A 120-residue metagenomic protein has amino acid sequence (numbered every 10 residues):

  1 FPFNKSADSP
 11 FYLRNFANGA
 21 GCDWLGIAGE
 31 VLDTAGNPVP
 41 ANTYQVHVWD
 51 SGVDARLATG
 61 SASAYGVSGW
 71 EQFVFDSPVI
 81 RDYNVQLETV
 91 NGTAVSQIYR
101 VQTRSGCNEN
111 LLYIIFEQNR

Functional and structural regions predicted by a protein language model:
F1-N37: Beta-strand-rich domain onsets/edges
G26, A41-Q45, D82-N84: Exposed beta-strand and adjacent loop surfaces of beta-rich binding modules that mediate intermolecular recognition
E30, H47-W49, Q86-E88: Residue-level recognition of well-ordered beta-strand positions that form the cores of beta-sheet-rich folds across
G36-D54: Short, ordered, surface-exposed loop/turn motifs in non-cytosolic proteins
S51-F75, S96-V101: Short, acidic Ser/Thr/Gly-rich low-complexity loop/linker segments typical of extracellular and cell-surface proteins
I80-N91: A short, solvent-exposed beta-strand micro-motif common in secreted/extracellular proteins
V90-L112: Structured interaction patches on ligand/partner-binding surfaces of diverse proteins
I114-R120: Compositionally biased low-complexity segments at domain edges in trafficked proteins and select soluble regulators
